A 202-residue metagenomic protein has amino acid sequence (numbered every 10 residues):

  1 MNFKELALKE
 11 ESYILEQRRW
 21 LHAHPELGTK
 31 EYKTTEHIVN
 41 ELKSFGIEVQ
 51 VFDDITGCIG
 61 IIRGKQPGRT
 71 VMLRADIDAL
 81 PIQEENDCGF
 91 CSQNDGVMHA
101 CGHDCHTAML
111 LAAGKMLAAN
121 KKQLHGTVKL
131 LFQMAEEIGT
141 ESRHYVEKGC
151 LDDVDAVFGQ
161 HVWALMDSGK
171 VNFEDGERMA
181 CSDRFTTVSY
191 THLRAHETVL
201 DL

Functional and structural regions predicted by a protein language model:
N2-H99, A108-L111, K115-L124: Acidic/His- and Gly-rich active-site-bordering loop/insert found across diverse amide/peptide-bond hydrolases
L21, L73, H103, L130 (+1 more regions): Divalent metal-coordination and catalytic microenvironments
F52, C101, L131-Q133: Structural motif
C88-C91, K148, G176, V199: Glycine-rich, phosphate-binding/catalytic loops in enzymes
A100-C101, C105, E174: Alpha-helix capping and helix-loop boundary segments enriched in small/acidic/polar residues
L124-R194: Fold-level recognition of mixed alpha/beta catalytic cores in primary-metabolism enzymes, strongest
H192-A195, V199-L202: Single conserved hydrophobic/aromatic residue that forms the stacking wall/gate of nucleotide- or nucleobase-binding
